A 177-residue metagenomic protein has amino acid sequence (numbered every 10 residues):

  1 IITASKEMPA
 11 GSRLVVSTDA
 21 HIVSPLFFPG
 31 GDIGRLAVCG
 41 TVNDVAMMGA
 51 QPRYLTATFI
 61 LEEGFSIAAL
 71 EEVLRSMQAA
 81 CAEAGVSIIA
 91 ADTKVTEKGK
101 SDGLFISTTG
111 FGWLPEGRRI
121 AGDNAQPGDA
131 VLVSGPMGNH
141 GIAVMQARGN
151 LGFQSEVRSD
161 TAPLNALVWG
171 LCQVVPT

Functional and structural regions predicted by a protein language model:
I1-T177: Helix-biased detector of long, well-ordered alpha-helical tracts
